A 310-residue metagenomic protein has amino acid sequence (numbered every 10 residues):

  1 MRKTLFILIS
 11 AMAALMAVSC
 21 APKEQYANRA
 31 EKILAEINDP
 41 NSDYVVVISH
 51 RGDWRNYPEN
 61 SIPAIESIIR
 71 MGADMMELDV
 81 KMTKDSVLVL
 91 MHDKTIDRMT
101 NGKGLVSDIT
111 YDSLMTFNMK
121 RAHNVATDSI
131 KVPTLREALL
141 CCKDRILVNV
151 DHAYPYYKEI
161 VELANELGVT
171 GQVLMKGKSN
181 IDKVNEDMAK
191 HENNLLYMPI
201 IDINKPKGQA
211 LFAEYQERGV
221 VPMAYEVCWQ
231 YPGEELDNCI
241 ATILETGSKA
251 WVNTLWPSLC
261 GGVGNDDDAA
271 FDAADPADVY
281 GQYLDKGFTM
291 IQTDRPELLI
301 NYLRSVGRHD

Functional and structural regions predicted by a protein language model:
M1-A30: Bacterial Sec-dependent N-terminal signal peptides
C20-D310: Phosphate-group recognition and catalysis centered on beta-loop-alpha active-site segments
